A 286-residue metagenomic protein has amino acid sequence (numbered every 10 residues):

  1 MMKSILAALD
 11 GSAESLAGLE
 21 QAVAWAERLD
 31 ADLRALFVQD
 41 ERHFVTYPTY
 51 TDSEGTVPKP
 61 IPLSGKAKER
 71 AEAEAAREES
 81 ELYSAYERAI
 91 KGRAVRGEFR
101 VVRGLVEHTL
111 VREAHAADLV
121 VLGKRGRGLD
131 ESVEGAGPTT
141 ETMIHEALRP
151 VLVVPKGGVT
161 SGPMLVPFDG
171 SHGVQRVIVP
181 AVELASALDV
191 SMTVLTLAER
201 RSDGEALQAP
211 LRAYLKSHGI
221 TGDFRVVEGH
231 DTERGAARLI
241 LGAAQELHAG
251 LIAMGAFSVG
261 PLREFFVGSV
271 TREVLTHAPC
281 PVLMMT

Functional and structural regions predicted by a protein language model:
M1-G65, R93, E146, V159-G229 (+1 more regions): Small/aliphatic-rich secondary-structure junction motif
A8-D10, A73-E74, G97, R127-G128 (+3 more regions): Short, contiguous strand/loop micro-motifs
E14, D40-H43, T51, A67-V120 (+3 more regions): Structural beta-alpha unit
S15, L19-Q21, A26-R28, F99 (+2 more regions): Gly/Ser-rich helix-loop-strand patches that form or flank binding pockets for ribonucleotide-derived cofactors
A35, E98-V101, V153, V194 (+2 more regions): A structural preference for short, hydrophobic beta-strand core positions in alpha/beta folds
L82, Y86, T139, M143 (+3 more regions): A general structural detector for well-ordered alpha-helical segments in enzyme core domains, enriched
G128-L129, E199-G204, G229-R234, G260: Short, small-residue-enriched loops and turns at beta-alpha junctions that line or gate enzyme active sites
